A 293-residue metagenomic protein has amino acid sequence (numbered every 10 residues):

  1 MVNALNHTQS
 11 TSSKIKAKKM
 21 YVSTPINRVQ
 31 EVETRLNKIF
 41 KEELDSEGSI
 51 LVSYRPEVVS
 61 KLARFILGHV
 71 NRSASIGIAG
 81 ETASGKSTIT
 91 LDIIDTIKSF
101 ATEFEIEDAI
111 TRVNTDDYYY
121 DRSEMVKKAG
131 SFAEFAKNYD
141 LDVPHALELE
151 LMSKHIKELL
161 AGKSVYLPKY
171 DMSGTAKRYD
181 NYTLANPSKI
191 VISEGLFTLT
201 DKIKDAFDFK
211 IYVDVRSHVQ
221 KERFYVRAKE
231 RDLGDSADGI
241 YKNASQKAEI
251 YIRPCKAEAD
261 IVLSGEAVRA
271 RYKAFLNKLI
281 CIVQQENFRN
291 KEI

Functional and structural regions predicted by a protein language model:
M1-T24, K291-I293: Non-Sec secretion/translocation targeting segments of pathogen effectors
Y21-R72, D205, Y225-K229, E249-I293: NTP-dependent small-molecule kinase module
I76-I78: Hydrophobic anchor at the beta1->P-loop junction of P-loop NTPases
T82: The conserved Walker
K86: Conserved lysine of the Walker
I89: Hydrophobic positions on the alpha1 helix immediately C-terminal to the Walker A/P-loop
T111, Y118-M172: Conserved nucleotide-sensing/catalytic segment adjacent to the nucleotide-binding pocket in NTP-handling enzymes
A133-Y139, D201-Y251, Q284: A glycine- and Lys/Arg-enriched "phosphate-lid" helix/loop adjacent to the NTP-binding pocket of small-molecule kinases
